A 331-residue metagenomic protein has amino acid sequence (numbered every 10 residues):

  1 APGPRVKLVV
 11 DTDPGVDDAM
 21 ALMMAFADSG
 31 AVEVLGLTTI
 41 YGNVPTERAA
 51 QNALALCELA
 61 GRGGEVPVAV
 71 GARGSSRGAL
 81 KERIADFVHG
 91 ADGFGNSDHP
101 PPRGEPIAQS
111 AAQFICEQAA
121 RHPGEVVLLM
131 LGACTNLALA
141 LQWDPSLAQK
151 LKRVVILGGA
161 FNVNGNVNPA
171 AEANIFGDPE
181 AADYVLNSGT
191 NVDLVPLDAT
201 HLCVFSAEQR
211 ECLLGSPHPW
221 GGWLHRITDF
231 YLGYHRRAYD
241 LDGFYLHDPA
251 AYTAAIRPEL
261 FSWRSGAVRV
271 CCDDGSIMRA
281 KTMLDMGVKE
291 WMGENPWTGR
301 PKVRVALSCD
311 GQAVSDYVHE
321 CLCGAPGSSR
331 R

Functional and structural regions predicted by a protein language model:
P2-A55, G63-G64, D92, N96-L202 (+1 more regions): Active-site histidine-anchored catalytic micro-motif
P2-R5, M24-V34, F176, E180 (+1 more regions): Conformational coupling and interaction surfaces
P14, T38-Y41, A72-G74, D274 (+1 more regions): Short glycine-rich, polar/acidic loop-and-turn segments at beta strand-coil junctions
V44-N52, S76-R77, A160-N164, R269-G287: Short, mixed-charge aromatic SLiMs
A60-G61, A79: Domain-wide signal for the mature, well-folded portions of proteins, strongly enriched in nucleus-encoded organellar
V68, V185, Y252: A residue-level signal for conserved active-site and pocket-lining positions in enzyme catalytic cores
A69-H99: Surface-exposed loop and adjacent secondary-structure segments within mature catalytic domains
R73-G74, A133-C134, P258: Short glycine-rich anion-binding loops that position phosphate/pyrophosphate groups of nucleotides and phosphorylated
